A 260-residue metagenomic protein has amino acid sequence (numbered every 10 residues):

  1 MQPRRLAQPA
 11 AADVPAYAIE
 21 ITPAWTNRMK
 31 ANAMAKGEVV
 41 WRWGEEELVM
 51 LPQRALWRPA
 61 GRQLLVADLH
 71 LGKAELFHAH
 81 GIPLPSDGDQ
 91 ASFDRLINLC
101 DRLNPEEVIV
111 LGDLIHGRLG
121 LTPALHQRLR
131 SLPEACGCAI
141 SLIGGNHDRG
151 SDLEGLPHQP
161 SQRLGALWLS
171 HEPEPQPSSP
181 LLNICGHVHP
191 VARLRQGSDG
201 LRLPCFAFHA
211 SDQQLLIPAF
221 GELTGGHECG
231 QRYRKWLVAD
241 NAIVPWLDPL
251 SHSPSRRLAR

Functional and structural regions predicted by a protein language model:
Q2-A7, A11: Short linear segments in intrinsically disordered or otherwise low-structure-confidence regions
P3-R4, I19-L111, H116-R260: Extended recognition/assembly regions associated with phosphoester-bond processing machinery
